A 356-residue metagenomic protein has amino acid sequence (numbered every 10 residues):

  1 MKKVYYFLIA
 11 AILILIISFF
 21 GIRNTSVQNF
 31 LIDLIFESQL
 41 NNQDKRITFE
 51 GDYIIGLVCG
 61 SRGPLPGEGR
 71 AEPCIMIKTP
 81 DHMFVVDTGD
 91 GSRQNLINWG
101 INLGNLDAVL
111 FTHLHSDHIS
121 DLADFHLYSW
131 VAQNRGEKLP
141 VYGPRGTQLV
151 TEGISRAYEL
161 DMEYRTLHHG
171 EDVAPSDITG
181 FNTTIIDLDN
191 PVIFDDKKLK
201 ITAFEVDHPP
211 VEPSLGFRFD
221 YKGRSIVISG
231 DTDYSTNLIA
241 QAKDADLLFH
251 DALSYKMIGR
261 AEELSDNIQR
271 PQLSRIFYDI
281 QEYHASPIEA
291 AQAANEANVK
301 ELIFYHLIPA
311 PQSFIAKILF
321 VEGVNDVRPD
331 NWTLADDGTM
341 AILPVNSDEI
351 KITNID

Functional and structural regions predicted by a protein language model:
K2-F19, R23, G216, S225 (+1 more regions): Cap/insert and terminal regions of metallo-dependent hydrolase folds
K2-V227, A316-E349: Binuclear metal-dependent hydrolase catalytic cores
I350-D356: A polyampholytic, Gly/Pro-enriched intrinsically disordered region
